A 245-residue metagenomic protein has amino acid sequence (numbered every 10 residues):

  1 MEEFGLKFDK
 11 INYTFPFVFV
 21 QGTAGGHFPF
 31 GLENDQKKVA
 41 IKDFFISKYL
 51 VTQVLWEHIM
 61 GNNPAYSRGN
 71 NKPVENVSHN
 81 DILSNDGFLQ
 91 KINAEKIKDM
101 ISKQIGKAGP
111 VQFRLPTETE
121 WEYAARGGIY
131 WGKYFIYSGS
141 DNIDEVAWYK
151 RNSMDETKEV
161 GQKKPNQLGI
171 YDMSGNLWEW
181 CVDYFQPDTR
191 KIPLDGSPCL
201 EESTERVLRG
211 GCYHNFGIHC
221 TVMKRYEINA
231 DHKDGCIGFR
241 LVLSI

Functional and structural regions predicted by a protein language model:
M1-T119, E205, Y226-I245: Extended beta-strand/loop cores of jelly-roll/beta-sandwich
V18-F19, E75, R114-P116, E159 (+2 more regions): Structural recognition of the beta-strand scaffold that forms the well-ordered cores of secreted hydrolase catalytic
F19, H27, A65, P73-N76 (+6 more regions): Conserved beta-strand positions that form and line the central face of beta-propeller blades
D35-K37, Y130, M154-E156, M173 (+1 more regions): Surface-exposed recognition segments
W56, W121, W148, W178-W180 (+1 more regions): Signature tryptophan residues that serve as conserved aromatic anchors
I59, Y123-I129: Short active-site loop/helix that positions an aromatic residue
K107, E145-S174, Y226: Short, well-ordered junction/capping motifs at the entry into regular secondary structure
G139-D141: Beta-propeller blade termini and top-face loops
